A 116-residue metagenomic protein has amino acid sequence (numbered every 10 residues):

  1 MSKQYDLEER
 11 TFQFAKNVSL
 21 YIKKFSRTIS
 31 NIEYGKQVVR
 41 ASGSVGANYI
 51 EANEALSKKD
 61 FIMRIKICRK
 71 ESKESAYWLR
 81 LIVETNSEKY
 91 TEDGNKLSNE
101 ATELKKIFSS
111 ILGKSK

Functional and structural regions predicted by a protein language model:
M1-E51, A55-K116: Short, C-terminally biased terminal segments at protein or domain edges
